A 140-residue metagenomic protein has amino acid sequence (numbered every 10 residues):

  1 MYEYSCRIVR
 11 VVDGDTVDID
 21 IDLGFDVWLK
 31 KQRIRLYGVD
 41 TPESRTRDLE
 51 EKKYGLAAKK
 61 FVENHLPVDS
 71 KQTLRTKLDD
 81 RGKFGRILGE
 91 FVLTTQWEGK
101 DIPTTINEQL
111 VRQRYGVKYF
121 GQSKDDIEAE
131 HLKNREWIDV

Functional and structural regions predicted by a protein language model:
M1-V140: Small beta-barrel nucleic-acid-binding modules, primarily SNase/OB-fold domains and secondarily Tudor-like barrels
